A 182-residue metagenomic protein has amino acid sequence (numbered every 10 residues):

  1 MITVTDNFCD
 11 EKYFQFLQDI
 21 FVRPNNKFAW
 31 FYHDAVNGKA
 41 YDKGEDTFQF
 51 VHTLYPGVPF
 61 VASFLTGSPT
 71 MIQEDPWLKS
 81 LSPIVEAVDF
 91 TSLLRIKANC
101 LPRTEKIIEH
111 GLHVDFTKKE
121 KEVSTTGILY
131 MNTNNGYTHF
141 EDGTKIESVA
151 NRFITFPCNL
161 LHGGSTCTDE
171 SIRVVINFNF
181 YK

Functional and structural regions predicted by a protein language model:
M1-T91: Non-heme Fe(II)/2-oxoglutarate
L81-S82, K106-T117: Short acidic (Asp/Glu) patches
D89-N99: A short coil-to-beta-strand element that immediately follows conserved catalytic motifs
I107-L112, E122-S124, Y130-V149: A short beta-strand-loop-beta hairpin characteristic of the jelly-roll/cupin
G111-H113, L161-D169: Short beta-strand His + acidic residue motifs that chelate non-heme Fe in jelly-roll/DSBH and cupin folds
G127-L129, E170-K182: A short hydrophobic beta-strand segment most commonly corresponding to one strand of the jelly-roll/cupin
I146-G163: Conserved metal-binding segment of the jelly-roll/cupin
